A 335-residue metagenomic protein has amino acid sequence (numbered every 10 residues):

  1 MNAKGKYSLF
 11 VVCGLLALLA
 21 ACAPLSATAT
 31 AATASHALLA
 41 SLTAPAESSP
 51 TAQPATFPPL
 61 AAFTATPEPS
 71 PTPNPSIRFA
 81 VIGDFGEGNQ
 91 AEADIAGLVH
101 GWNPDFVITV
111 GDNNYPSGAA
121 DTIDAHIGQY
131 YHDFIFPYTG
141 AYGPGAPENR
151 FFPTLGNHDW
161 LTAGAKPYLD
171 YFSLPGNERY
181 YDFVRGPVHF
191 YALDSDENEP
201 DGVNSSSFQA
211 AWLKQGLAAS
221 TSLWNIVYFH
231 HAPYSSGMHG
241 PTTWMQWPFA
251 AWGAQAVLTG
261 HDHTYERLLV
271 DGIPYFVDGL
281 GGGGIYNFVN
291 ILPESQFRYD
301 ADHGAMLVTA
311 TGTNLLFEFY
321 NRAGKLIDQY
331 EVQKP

Functional and structural regions predicted by a protein language model:
M1-S76, Q329, K334-P335: Intrinsically disordered, low-complexity Ser/Thr/Pro-rich tracts
P54-H126, S235-S236: N-terminal active-site segment of His-dependent metallophosphoesterases
P73, Y299-P335: A short C-terminal boundary segment appended to hydrolase-like catalytic domains
F79-V81, V107-T109, P153-T154, V227 (+1 more regions): Residue-level marker for buried hydrophobic side chains located in beta-strands that build the well-ordered beta-sheet
H100, P116-W224, T242-A256, D262-T311: Extended active-site neighborhood of metal-dependent phosphoesterases/phosphodiesterases
S195, F229-A232, H261, Y320: Short, well-ordered beta-to-alpha junction loops that form the rim of enzyme active sites and present histidine/acidic
S220-S236: Short acidic, glycine-rich surface-loop motifs adjacent to enzyme active sites
S236-T242: Active-site His/acidic residue clusters
